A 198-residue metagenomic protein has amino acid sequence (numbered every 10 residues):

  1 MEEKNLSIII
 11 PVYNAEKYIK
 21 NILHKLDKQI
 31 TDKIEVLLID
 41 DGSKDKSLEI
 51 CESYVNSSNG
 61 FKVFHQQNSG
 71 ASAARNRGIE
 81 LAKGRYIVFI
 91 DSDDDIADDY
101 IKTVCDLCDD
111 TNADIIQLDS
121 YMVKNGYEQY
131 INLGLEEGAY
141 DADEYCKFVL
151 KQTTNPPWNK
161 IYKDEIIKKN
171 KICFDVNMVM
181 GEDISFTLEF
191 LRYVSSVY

Functional and structural regions predicted by a protein language model:
K4-S7, E35, S185: Cell-envelope/extracellular polymer assembly enzymes that use nucleotide-activated donors
I10, K33-G42, K62-Q67, D91-S92: Short beta-strand/loop segment that forms part of the nucleotide-sugar
N14-K28: Short, well-formed alpha-helical segments that are part of the catalytic scaffolds of diverse glycosyltransferases
K17-K20, D45-S53, D95, D99: Acidic helix N-cap motif at the loop->helix transition within catalytic regions of sugar-transfer enzymes
K25, D40-E49: A conserved acidic beta->alpha catalytic loop
Q66-A82: Glycine-rich, basic loop-to-helix element that forms the pyrophosphate-binding segment of sugar-nucleotide handling
A71, S92-Y198: Donor-binding/catalytic cores of nucleotide-activated saccharide and glycerol-phosphate transferases/polymerases
I87: Short aromatic/hydrophobic "clamp" motif used to bind/position activated sugar donors
